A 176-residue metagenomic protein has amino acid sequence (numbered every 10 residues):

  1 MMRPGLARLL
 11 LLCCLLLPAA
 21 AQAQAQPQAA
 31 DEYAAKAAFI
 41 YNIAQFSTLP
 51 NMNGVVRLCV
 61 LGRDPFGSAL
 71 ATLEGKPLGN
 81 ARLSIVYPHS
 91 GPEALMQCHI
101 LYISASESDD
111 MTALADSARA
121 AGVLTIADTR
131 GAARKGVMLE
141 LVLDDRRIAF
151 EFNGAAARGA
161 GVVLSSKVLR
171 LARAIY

Functional and structural regions predicted by a protein language model:
M2-R8, L12, A21-Y176: Short hydrophobic alpha-helices and adjacent helix-cap/hinge residues
